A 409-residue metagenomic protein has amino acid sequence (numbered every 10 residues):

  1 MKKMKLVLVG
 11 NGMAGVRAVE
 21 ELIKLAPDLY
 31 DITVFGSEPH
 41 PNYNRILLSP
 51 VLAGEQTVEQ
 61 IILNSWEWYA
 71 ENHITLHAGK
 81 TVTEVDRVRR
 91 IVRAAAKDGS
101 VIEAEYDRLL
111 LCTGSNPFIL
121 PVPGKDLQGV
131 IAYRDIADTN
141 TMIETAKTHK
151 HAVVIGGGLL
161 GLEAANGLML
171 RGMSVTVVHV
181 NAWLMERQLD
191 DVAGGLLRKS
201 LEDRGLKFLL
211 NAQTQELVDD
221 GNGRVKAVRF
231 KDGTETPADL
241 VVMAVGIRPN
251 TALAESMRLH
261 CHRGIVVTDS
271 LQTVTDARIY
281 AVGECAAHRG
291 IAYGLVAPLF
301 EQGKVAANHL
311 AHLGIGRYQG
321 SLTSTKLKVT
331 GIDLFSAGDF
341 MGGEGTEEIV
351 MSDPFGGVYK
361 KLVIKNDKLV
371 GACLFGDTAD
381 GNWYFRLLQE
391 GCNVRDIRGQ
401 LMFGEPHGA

Functional and structural regions predicted by a protein language model:
M1-V7, N64-V153, N211, R229-E235 (+3 more regions): FAD-binding core/adjacent interface of flavoenzyme oxidoreductases
K2-K5, K24, C285-N382: Mid-to-C-terminal Rossmann-like scaffold of FAD/NAD(P)H-dependent oxidoreductases
K2-T75, G167-Q188: Beta1-alpha1 glycine-rich phosphate/pyrophosphate-binding loop at the start of Rossmann-like nucleotide-binding domains
G10-A14, R134-D135, I155-G158: Glycine-rich Rossmann-fold phosphate-binding loop(s) that bind the pyrophosphate of adenine dinucleotide cofactors
D31, L76-K97, A104, L170-V267: A Rossmann-like FAD-binding core segment of flavoenzymes
D126-H149, D219-R229, T234-N308: FAD-site-proximal beta/loop scaffold in flavoenzymes
M142, V394-A409: Cysteine/selenocysteine-centered motifs that mediate thiol-based redox chemistry or coordinate metal-sulfur cofactors
T378-D396: A short, polar/charged loop-to-alpha-helix boundary motif
